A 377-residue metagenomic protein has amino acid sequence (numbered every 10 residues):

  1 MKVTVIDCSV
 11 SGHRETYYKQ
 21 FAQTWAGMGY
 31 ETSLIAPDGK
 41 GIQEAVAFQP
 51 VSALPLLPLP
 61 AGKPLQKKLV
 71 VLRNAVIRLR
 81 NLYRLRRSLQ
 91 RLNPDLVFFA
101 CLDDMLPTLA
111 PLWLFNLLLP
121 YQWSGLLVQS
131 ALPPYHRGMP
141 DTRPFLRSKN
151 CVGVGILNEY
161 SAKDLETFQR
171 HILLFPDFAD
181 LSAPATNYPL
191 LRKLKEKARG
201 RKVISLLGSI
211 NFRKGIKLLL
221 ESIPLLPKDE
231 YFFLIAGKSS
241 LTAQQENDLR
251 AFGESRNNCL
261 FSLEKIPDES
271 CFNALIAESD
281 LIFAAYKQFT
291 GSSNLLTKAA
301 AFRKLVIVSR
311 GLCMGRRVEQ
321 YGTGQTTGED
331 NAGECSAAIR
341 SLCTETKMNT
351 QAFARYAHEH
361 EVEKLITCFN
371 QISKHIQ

Functional and structural regions predicted by a protein language model:
T4, K67-R78, R84-T108, Q122-S124: Short N-terminal targeting/anchoring amphipathic segment
K40, L207, F232-N247, K265: Glycosyltransferase donor-sugar binding loop
S124-P133, P140-L191: Donor nucleotide-sugar binding/catalytic pocket of nucleotide-sugar-dependent glycosyltransferases
L194-K214, L220-I223, F233-I235: Conserved donor-binding/catalytic core segment of Leloir-type glycosyltransferases
E246-S270, A274: Nucleotide-activated donor-binding/catalytic signature segment of Leloir-type glycosyltransferases, i.e., the conserved
A274-G291: Acidic donor-binding loop of glycosyltransferase active sites
L281-I282, L305-S309: Short hydrophobic beta-strand element within catalytic cores of glycosyltransferases and related nucleotide-activated
D330, C343-I376: A charged, aromatic-enriched C-terminal amphipathic alpha-helix characteristic of glycosyltransferases across folds
